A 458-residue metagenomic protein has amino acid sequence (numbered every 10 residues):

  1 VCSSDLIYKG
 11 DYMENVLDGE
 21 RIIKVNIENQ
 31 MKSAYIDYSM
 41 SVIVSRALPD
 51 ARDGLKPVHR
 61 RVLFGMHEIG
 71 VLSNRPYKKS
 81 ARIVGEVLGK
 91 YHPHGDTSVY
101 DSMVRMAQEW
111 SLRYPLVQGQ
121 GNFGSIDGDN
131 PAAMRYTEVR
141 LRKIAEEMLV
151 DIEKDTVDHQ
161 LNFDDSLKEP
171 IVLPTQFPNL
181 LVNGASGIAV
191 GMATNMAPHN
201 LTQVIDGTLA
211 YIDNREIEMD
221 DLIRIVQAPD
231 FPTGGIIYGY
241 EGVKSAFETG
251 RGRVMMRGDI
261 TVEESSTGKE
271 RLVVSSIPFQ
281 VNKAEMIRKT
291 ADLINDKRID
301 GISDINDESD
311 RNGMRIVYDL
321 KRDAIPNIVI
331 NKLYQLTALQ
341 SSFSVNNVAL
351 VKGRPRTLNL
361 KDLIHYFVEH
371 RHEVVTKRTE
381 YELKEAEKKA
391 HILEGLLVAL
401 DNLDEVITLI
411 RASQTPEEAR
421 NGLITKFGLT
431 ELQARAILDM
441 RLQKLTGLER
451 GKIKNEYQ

Functional and structural regions predicted by a protein language model:
V1-S3: Short, small-residue-biased leader/transition segments that mark boundaries at the very start of proteins
I7-Y12, D18-E20, I27, S186 (+1 more regions): C-terminal interaction appendages of subunits in large macromolecular complexes
Y8-G250, R315-V317: Catalytic phosphate-handling regions of large nucleic-acid enzymes and associated NTPases
